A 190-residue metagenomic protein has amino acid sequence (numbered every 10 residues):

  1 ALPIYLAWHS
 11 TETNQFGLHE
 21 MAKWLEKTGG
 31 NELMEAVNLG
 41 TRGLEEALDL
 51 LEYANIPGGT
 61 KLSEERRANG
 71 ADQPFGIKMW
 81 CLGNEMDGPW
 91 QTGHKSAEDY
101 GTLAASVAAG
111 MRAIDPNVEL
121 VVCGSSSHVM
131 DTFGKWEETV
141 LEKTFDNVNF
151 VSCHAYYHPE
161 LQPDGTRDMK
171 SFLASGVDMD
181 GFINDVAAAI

Functional and structural regions predicted by a protein language model:
W8-T41: Long, well-ordered early-domain segments
K23-T28, A68-P74, A113-I114, L141-E142: Surface-exposed acidic, glycine-flexible loop patches that form ligand/cofactor-binding and adhesion interfaces
T28-M34, F75-M79, D115-E119, D146-N149: Loop/turn elements at helix/coil->beta-strand transitions in domains of secreted/extracellular proteins
M34-N38, C81-G83, V121-G124, S152-H154: A cross-family glycoside hydrolase active-site/sugar-binding cleft signature
L48-L51: Conserved, well-structured interaction surfaces
A54, E64-R66, S96-I190: Noncatalytic carbohydrate-binding groove/subsite architecture in carbohydrate-active enzymes
P57-G76: Short mixed-charge
